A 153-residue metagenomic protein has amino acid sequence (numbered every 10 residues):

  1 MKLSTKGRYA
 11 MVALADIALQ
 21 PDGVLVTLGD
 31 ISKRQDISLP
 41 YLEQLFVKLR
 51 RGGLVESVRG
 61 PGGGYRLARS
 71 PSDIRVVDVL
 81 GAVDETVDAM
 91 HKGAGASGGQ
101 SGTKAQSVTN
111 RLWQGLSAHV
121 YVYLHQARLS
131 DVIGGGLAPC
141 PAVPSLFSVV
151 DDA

Functional and structural regions predicted by a protein language model:
M11-D22: Short amphipathic alpha-helical interface segments
V26-D36: A short alpha-helical element within helix-turn-helix/winged-helix DNA-binding domains across DNA-binding proteins
K33, R50-R51: Alpha-helical residues within the helix-turn-helix
P40: Key DNA-contact positions within bacterial/archaeal DNA-binding proteins
L54-A68: Beta-hairpin "wing" of winged helix-turn-helix
P71-A96, T109-N110, Q114: Conserved segment of winged-helix/HTH DNA-binding domains
A94-A153: C-terminal regulatory/oligomerization modules of transcriptional regulators
